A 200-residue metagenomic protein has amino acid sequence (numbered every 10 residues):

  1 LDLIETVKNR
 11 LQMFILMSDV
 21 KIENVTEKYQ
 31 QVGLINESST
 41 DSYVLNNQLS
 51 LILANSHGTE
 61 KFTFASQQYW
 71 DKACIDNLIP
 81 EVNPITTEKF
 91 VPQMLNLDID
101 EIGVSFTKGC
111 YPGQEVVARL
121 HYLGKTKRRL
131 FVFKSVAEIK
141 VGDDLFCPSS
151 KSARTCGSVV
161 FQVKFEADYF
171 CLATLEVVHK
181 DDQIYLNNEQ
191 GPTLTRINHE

Functional and structural regions predicted by a protein language model:
L1-P80: Acidic, low-complexity central loop/insert segments
T6-R10, I35, P92-M94, S105-Y111 (+2 more regions): Short linear motifs at secondary-structure transitions and domain/linker junctions
M13, K61-T63, K89, L145 (+1 more regions): Intrinsic disorder/low-structure terminal segments
I52-K134: Anionic-ligand-binding alpha/beta catalytic cores of soluble enzymes and soluble regulatory domains that recognize
L95-I102, A118-E200: Glycine-rich, small/acidic residue-mixed loop/short-helix segments
